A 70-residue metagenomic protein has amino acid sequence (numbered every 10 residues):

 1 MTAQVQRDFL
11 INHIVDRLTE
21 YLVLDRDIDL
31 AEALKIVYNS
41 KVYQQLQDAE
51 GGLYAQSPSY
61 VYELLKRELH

Functional and structural regions predicted by a protein language model:
M1-H70: C-terminal alpha-helical interaction appendages
